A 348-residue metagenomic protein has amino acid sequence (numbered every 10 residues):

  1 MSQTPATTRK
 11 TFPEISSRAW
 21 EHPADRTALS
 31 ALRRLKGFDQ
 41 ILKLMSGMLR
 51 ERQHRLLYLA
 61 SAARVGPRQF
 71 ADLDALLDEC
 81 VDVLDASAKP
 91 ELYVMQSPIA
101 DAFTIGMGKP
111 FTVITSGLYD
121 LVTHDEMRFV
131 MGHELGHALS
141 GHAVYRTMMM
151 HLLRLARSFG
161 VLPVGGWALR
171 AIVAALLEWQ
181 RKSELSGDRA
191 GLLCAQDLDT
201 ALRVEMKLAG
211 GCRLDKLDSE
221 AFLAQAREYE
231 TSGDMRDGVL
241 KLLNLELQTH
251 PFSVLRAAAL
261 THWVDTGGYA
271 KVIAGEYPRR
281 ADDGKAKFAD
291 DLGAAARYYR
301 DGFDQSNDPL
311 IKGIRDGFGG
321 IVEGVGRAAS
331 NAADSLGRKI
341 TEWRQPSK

Functional and structural regions predicted by a protein language model:
M1-G108, A270, A274, R280-K348: Hydrophobic or amphipathic, alpha-helical segments that drive membrane association/targeting
S61, R68-D74, C80, L84-A86 (+2 more regions): Short helix/loop segments within enzyme catalytic domains that coordinate or immediately flank catalytic cofactors
G66-R68, D72, V113-F129, A175-R181: Short pre-active-site segment immediately N-terminal to the catalytic Zn-binding motif
L77, I114, H133, G187 (+1 more regions): Divalent metal-coordination and catalytic microenvironments
V122, M131-S140, S186, A190: Active-site His/Glu-centered metal-binding helix of metallohydrolases
L135-R154: Catalytic Zn2+-binding segment of zinc metalloproteases
L153-L169: Short hydrophobic membrane-inserting alpha-helices and related fusion/pore-forming segments
R203-Q248, L255, A259-D291: Extracytoplasmic and endomembrane cell-envelope/extracellular-matrix remodeling and assembly machinery
